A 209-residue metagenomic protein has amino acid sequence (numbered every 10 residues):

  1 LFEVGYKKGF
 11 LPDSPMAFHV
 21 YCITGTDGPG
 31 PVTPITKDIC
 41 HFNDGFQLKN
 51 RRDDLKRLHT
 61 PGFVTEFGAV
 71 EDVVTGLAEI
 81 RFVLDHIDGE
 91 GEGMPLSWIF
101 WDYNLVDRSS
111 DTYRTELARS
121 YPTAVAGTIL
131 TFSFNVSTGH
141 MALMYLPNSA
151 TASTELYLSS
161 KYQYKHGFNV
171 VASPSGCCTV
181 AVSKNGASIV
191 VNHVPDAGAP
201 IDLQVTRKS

Functional and structural regions predicted by a protein language model:
L1-V190, P195-D202: Substrate-binding clefts and catalytic carboxylate motifs of secreted carbohydrate-active enzymes
T206-K208: Beta-strand-rich extracellular modules
